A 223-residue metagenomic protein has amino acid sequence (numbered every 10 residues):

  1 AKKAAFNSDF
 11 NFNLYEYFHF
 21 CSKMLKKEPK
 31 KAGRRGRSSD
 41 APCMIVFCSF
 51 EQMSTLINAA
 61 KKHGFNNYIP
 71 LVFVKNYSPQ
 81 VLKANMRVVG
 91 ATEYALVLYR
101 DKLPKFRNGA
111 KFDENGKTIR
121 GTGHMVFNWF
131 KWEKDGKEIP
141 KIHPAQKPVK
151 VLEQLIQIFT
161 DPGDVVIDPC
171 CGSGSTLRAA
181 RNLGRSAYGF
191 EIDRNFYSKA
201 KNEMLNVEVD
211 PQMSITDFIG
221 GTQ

Functional and structural regions predicted by a protein language model:
A1-F190, N195-Y197: Core catalytic lobe of class I
A200-K201: Conserved SAM-binding loop
V207-E208: Short, basic alpha-helical nucleic acid-contact segments in DNA-binding proteins and DNA transaction factors
P211-Q223: Acidic, low-complexity intrinsically disordered tails
